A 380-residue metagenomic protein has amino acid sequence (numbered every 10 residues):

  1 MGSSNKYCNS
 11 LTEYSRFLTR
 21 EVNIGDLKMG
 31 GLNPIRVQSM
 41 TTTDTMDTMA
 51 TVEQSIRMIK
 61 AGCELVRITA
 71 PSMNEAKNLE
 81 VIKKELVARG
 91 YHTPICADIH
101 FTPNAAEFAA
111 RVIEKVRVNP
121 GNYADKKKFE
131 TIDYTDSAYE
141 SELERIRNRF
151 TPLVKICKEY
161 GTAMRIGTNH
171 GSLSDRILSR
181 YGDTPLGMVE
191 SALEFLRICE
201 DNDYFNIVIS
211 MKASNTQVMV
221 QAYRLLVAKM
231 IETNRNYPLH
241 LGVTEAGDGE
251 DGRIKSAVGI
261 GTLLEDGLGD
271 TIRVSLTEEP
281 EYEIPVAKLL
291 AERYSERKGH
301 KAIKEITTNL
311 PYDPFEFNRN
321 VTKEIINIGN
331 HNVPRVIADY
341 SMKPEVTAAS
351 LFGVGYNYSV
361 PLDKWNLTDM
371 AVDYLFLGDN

Functional and structural regions predicted by a protein language model:
G2-S39, V154, K158-Y160, E296-L351: N-terminal amphipathic alpha-helix/helix-capping segment at the start of soluble metabolic enzymes
S15, G31-A50, T69-P71, T93-T102 (+3 more regions): Active-site mouth loops of central-metabolism enzymes
I35-T41, V66-I68, T93-I99, V116-V118 (+7 more regions): Hydrophobic faces of well-ordered beta-strands that scaffold small-molecule active sites in alpha/beta enzyme cores
T42, A61-L86, P120-S141, I207-T216 (+1 more regions): Glycine-rich, proline-tolerant flexible connector loops at the mouths of alpha/beta enzymes
G62-R67, V112-E130, D266-E281: Glycine-rich phosphate-binding active-site loops on the catalytic face of alpha/beta enzymes
A70-V112, E345-V346, N380: N-terminal active-site wall of soluble small-molecule enzyme domains
Y91-E130, D136-G161: Hydrophobic or amphipathic alpha-helical targeting/insertion segments
Y134-R147, K155, R176-N330, I337: Catalytic alpha/beta core domains of metabolic enzymes, predominantly
